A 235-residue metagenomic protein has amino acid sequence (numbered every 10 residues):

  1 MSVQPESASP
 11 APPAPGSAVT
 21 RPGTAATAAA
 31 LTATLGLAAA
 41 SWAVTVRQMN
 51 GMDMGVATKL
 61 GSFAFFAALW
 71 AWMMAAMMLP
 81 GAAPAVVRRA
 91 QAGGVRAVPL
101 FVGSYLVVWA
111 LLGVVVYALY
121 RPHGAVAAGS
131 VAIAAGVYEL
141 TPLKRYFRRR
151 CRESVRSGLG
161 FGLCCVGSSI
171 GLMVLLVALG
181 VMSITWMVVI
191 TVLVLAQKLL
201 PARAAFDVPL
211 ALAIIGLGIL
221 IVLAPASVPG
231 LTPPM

Functional and structural regions predicted by a protein language model:
S2-M73, R121, R145-E153, I221-M235: Histidine-/acidic- and/or cysteine-rich, low-complexity loops and terminal segments associated with membrane
L31-A38, G129-A132, G136, M187 (+3 more regions): Residues within membrane-spanning alpha-helices of integral membrane proteins, especially the hydrophobic core/packing
S41-W42, A64-R89, G103-L111, V137-K198: Functional transmembrane helices that embed catalytic/metal-coordinating motifs
M52, M77, I133, C165 (+1 more regions): Divalent metal-coordination and catalytic microenvironments
A57-G61, A118-V126, V177-S183: Helix-coil boundary and interhelical linker segments in multi-pass alpha-helical membrane proteins
G94-S104: Membrane-interface alpha-helices at helix entry/exit sites of multi-pass transporters
L112-Y117, C164, S168-V177, I219-T232: Hydrophobic alpha-helical transmembrane segments in multi-pass integral membrane proteins
V194-G216: Interfacial loop-to-transmembrane junctions
